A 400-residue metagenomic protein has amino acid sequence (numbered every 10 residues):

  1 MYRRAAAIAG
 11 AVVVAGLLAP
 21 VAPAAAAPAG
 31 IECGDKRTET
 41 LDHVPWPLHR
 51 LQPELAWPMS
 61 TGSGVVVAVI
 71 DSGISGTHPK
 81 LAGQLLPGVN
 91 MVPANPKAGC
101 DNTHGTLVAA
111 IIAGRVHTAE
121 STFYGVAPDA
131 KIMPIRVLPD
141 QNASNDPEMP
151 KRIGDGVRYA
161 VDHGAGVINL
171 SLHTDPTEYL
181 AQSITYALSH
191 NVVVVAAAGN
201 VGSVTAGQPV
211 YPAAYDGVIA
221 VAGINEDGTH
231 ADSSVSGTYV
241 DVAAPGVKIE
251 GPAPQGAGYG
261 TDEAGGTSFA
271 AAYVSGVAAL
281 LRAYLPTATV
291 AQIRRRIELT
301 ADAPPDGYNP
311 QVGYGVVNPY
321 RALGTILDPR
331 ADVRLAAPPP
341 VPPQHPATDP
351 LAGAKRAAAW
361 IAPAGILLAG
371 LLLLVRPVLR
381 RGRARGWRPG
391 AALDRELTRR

Functional and structural regions predicted by a protein language model:
M1-A27, I361-P377: Secretory targeting and sorting signals
G16-E32, T348-R356, R376-R385: C-terminal region of N-terminal signal peptides and the immediate post-cleavage residues of exported proteins
L51-P96: Acidic-leg catalytic submotif of subtilisin-like serine proteases
D71, G199, G266: Active-site glycine-centered loops adjacent to acidic/histidine catalytic or metal-binding residues that shape
A94-D175, P304: Subtilisin-like peptidase catalytic core
I111, G246-V316: Hydrolase catalytic cores
A165-Q255, E298-T300: Catalytic-core segments of hydrolase enzymes
L285-P377, G390-R400: C-terminal subdomain of the subtilisin-like protease fold in secreted/lumenal serine endopeptidases
